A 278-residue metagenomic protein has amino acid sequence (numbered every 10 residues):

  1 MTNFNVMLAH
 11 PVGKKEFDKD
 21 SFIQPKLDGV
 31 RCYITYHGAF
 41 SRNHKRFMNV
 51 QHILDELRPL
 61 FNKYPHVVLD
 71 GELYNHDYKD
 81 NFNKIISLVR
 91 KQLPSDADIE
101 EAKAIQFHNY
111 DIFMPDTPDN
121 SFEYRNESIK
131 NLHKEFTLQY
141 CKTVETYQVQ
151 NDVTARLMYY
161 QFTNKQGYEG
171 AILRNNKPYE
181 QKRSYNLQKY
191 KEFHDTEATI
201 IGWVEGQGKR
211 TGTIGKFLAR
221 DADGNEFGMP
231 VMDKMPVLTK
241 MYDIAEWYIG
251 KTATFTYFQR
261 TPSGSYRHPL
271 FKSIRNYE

Functional and structural regions predicted by a protein language model:
M1-K14: Phosphate/adenylate-binding "loop-and-lid" substructures adjacent to NTP/NAD/dNTP-binding pockets in NTP-dependent
K14-L138, Y277: Covalent nucleotidyltransferase
F22-Q24, V30-I34, F40-G71, E180-E278: Classical nucleotidyltransferase
L73, N109-M114, E145-Q148, N175-K177 (+2 more regions): Short, structured patches in soluble enzyme cores that scaffold and shape functional sites
E101-A102, N164-K165, T211: Extracellular/periplasmic catalytic domains that process cell-envelope and extracellular macromolecules
N131-C141, N164-E169, N225: Secondary-structure boundary elements
T143-H194: Amphipathic alpha-helical
